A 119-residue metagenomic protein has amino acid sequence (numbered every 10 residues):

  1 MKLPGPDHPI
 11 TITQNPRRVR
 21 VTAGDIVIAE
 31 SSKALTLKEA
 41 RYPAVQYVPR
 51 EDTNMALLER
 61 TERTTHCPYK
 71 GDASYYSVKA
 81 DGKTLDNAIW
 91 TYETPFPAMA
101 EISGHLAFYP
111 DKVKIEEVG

Functional and structural regions predicted by a protein language model:
M1-G119: Terminal leader/tail segments of proteins
